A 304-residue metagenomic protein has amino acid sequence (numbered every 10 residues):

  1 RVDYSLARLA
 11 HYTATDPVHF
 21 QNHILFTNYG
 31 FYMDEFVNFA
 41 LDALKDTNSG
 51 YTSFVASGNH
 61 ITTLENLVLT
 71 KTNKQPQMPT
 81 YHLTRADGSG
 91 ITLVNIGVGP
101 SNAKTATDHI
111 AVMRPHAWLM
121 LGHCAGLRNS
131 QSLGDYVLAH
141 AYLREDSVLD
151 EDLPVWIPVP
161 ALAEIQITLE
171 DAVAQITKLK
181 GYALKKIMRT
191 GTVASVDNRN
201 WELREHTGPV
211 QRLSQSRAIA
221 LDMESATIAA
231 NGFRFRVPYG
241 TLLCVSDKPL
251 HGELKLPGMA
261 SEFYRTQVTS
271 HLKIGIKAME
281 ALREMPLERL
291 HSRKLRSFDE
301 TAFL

Functional and structural regions predicted by a protein language model:
R1-V98: N-terminal short beta-loop-beta anion/metal-coordinating cradle
T63-L304: Glycine-rich phosphate- or other oxyanion-binding loops that anchor nucleotides, phosphorylated ligands
